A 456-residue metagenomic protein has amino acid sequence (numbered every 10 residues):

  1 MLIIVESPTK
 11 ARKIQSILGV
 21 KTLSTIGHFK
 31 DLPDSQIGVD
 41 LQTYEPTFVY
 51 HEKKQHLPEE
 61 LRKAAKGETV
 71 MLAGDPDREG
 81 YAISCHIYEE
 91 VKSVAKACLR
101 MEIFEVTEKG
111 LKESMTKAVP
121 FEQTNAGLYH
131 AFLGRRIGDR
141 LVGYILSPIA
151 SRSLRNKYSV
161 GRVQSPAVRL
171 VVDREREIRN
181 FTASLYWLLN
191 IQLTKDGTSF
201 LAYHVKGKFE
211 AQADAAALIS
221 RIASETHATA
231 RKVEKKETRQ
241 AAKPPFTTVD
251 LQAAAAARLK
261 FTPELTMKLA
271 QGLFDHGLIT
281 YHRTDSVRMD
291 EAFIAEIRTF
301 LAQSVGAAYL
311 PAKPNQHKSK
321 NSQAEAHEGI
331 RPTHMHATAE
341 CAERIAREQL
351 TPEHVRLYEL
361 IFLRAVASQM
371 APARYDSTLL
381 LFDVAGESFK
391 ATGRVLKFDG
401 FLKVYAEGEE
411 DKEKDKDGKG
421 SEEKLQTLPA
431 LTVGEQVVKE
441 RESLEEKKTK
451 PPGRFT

Functional and structural regions predicted by a protein language model:
M1-R136, R140, I145, K424 (+1 more regions): Intrinsically disordered, low-complexity regulatory segments
I4-E6, T25, A73-D75, Q192-T194 (+6 more regions): Generic beta-strand/beta-sheet core signal
E6-T9, K13, E52-H56, R78-A82 (+16 more regions): Charged, alpha-helix-enriched surfaces in structured cytosolic catalytic cores of large nucleotide-utilizing machines
K30-Y50, Y158-Q271, D275, G306-A307 (+2 more regions): Long, highly charged, low-complexity internal segments
V91-A95, V119, I145, I149 (+5 more regions): A generic secondary-structure signal for well-formed alpha-helical elements
K96-C98, F121-G127, L146-R152, R176-F181 (+3 more regions): Active-site phosphate-binding and catalytic loops of NTP-dependent enzymes
V106-L193, K235-R239: C-terminal or mid-to-C-terminal helical accessory/interaction module adjacent to the motor/catalytic core
F261-A324, I330: Extended, well-ordered alpha-helical scaffold/bundle regions in very large, multi-domain proteins
